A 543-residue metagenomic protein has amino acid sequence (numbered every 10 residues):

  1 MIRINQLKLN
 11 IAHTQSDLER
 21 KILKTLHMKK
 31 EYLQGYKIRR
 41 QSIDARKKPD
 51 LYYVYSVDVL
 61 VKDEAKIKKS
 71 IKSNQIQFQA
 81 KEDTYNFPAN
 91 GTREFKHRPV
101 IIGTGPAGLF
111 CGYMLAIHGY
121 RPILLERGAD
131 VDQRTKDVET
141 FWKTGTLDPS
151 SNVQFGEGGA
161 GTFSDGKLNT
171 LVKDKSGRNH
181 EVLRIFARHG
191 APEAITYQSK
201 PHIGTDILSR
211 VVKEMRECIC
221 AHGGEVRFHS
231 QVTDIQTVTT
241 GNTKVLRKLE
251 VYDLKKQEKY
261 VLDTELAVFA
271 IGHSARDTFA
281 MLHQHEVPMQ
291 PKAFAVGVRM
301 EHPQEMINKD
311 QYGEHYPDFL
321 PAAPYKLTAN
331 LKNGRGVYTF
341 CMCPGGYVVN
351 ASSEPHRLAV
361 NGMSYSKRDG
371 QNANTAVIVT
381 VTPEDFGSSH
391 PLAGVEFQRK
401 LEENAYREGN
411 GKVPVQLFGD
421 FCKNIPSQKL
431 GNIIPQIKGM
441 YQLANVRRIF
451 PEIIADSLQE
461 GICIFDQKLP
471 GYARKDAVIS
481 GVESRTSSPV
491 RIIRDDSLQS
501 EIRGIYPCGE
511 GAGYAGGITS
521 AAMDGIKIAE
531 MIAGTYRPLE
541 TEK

Functional and structural regions predicted by a protein language model:
M1-Y53, V57-F163, K167-K543: Residues forming the flavin
